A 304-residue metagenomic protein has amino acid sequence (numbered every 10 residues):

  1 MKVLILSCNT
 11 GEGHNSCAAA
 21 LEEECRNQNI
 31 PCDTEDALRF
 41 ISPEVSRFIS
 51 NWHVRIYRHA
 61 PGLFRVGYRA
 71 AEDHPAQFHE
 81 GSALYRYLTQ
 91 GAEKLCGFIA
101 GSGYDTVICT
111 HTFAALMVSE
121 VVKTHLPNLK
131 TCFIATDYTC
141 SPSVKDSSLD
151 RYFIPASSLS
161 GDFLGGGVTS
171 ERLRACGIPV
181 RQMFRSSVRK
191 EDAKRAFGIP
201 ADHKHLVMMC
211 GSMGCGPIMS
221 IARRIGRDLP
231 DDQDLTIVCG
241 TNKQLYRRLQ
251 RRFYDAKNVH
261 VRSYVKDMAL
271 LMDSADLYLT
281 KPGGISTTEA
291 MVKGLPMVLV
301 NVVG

Functional and structural regions predicted by a protein language model:
M1-L4: Extreme N-terminal starter segment of soluble prokaryotic enzymes
E12, C17, G67-G167, R172-A175: Active-site and donor-binding regions of nucleotide-sugar-utilizing enzymes
A20-C96: Conserved N-terminal ligand/cofactor-binding loop architecture of enzyme catalytic domains
D150-H205, M209-S212, N242-Q244: A nucleotide-sugar donor-handling region in carbohydrate enzymes
K190-R195, I199-A275: Donor-nucleotide binding loops and adjacent catalytic segments primarily of GT-B fold Leloir glycosyltransferases
A269, T287-K293: Short alpha-helical segment that forms part of, or immediately flanks, the ligand-binding pocket in carbohydrate-active
D273-G283: Acidic donor-binding loop of glycosyltransferase active sites
Y278-T280, P296-G304: Short hydrophobic beta-strand element within catalytic cores of glycosyltransferases and related nucleotide-activated
